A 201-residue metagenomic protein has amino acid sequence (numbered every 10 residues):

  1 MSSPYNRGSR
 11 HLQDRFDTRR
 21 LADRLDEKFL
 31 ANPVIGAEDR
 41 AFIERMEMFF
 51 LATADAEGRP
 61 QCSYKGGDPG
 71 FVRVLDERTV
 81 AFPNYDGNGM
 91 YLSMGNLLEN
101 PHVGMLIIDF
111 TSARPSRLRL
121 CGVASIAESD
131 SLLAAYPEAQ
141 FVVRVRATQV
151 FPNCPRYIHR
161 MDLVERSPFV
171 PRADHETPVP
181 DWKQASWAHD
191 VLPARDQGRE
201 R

Functional and structural regions predicted by a protein language model:
M1-R201: Binding-site signature for planar aromatic cofactors or substrates
